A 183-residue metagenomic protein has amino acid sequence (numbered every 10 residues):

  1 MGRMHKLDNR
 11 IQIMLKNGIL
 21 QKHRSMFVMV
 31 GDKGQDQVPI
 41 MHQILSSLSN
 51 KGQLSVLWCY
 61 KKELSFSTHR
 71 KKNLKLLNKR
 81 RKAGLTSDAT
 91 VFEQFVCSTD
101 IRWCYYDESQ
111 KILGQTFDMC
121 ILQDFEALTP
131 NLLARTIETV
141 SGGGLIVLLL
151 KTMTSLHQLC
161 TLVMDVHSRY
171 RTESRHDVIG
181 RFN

Functional and structural regions predicted by a protein language model:
M1-K71, P130: Glycine-rich P-loop/Walker A and Walker A-like loops and their local beta1-loop-alpha1 context in P-loop NTPases
I13-L15, Y105-S109, L133-A134: A generic local structural motif
V28, M119-Q123, V147: Structural motif
Q43, C104, Q110-K111, E126 (+1 more regions): RecA-like helicase/translocase P-loop NTPase motor core
V56, K61-I121: Inter-Walker segment of RecA-like/P-loop motor cores
L113, C120-I121, L128-E138: Extended amphipathic alpha-helical scaffold segments
E126-A127, T154: Catalytic acidic motif of RecA-like/P-loop NTPases
L132-N183: Replace "adjacent to P-loop NTPase cores in ATP/GTP-dependent enzymes" with "adjacent to NTP-binding cores
